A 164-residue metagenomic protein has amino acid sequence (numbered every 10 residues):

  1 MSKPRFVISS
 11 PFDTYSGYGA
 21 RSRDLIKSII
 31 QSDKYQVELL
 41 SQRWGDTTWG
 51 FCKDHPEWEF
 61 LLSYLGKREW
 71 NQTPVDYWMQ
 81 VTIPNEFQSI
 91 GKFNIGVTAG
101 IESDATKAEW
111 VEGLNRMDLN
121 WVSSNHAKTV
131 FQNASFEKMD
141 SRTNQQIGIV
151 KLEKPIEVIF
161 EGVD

Functional and structural regions predicted by a protein language model:
M1-D46: N-terminal subdomain of nucleotide-sugar transferases
V7-S9, D46-V130: Extended catalytic core of nucleotide-activated donor transferases of GT-like folds
R23, D54-H55, S135-D140: Short secondary-structure boundary/capping segments
L25-I29, D33, L65, F131 (+1 more regions): Hydrophobic, Leu/Ile/Phe/Ala-enriched alpha-helical segments that form helix-helix packing faces
Q36-V37, N94, I156: Hydrophobic anchor at the start of a short beta-strand that flanks the dinucleotide cofactor-binding loop
L39-P56, Q145-V150: Helix-enriched interaction subdomains in cytosolic or periplasmic regions, typified by TIR/SEFIR signaling/NADase cores
L40, V97, I159: Hydrophobic residues at beta-strand termini and immediately following loops that shape nucleotide-binding pockets
D118-D164: Donor nucleotide-sugar binding/catalytic pocket of nucleotide-sugar-dependent glycosyltransferases
